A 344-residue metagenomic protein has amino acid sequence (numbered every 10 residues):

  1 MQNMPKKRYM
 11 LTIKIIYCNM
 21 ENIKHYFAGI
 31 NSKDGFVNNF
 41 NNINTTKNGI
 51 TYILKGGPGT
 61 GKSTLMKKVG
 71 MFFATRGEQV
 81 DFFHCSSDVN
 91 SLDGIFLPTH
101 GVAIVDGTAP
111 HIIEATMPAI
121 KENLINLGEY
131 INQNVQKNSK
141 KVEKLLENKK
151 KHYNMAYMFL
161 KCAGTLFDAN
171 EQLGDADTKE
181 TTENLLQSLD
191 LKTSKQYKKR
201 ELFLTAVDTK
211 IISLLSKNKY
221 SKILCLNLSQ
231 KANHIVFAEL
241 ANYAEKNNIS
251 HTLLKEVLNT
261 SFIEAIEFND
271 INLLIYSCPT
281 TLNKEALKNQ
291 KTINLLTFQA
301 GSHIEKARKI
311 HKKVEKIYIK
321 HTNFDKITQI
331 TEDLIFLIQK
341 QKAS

Functional and structural regions predicted by a protein language model:
K6-N19: Short, Lys/Arg-enriched N-terminal segments with co-localized hydrophobic residues within the first ~10-30 amino acids
C18-M71, T75-N90: Hydrophobic, helix-prone linear segments
M20-F40, S188-S213: N-terminal pre-Walker A segment at the start of P-loop NTPase domains
H25-A28, A74-N132, E245-S302: Conserved nucleotide-sensing/catalytic segment adjacent to the nucleotide-binding pocket in NTP-handling enzymes
N42-N48, L214-S221: Phosphate-binding P-loop
Y52-V69, S221-A244: Glycine-rich phosphate-binding P-loop
L54-K55, L65-M66, F73, D81-S86 (+4 more regions): A cross-family "folded-core" feature that marks the main globular domain of proteins
K141-K192, A300-Q341: An accessory alpha-helical subdomain
